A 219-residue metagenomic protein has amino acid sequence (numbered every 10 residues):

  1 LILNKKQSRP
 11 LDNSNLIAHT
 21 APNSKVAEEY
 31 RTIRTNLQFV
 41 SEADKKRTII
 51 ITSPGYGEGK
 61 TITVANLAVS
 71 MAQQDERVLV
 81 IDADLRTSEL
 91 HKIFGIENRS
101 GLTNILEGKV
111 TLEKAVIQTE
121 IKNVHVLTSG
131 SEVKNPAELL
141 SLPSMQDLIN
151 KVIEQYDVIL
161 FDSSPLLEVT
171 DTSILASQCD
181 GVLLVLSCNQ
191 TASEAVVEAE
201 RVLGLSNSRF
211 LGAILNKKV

Functional and structural regions predicted by a protein language model:
L1-V219: P-loop NTP-binding module
